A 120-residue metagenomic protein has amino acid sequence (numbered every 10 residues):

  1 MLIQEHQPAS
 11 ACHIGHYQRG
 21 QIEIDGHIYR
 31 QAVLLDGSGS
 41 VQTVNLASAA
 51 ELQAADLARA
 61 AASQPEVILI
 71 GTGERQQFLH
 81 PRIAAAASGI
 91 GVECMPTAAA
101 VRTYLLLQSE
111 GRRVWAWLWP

Functional and structural regions predicted by a protein language model:
M1-A55, S63, S109-P120: Non-catalytic interface/targeting segments
T43-V44, Q76-H80, T103: Short active-site-adjacent helix-start/loop capping segments
E51-L52, E74-R75, A98: Short beta->alpha connector loops
Q53-A58, R102: A generic local structural motif
A60-M95: Mid-chain, well-packed structural core segment of small domains
G89-S109: C-terminal structural segments of small proteins and small subunits
